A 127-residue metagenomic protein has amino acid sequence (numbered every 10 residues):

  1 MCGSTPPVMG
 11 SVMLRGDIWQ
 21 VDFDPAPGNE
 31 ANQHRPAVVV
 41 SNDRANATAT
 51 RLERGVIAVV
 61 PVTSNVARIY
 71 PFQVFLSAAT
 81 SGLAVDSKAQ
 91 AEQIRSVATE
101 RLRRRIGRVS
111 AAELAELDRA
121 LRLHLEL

Functional and structural regions predicted by a protein language model:
M1-L127: Conserved functional hotspots at enzyme active or ligand-binding sites that engage polyanionic ligands
